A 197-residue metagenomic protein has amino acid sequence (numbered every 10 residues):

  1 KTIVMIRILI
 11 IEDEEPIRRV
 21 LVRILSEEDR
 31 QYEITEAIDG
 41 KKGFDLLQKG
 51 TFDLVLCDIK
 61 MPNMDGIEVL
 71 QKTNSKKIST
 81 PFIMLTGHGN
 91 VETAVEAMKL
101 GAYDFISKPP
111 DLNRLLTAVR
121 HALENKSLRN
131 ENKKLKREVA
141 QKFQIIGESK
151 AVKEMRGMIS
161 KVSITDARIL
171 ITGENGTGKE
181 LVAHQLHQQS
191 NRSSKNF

Functional and structural regions predicted by a protein language model:
E15-T35: Two-component/phosphorelay signaling modules centered on CheY-like receiver
E36-D45, G66-E68: Helix N-cap/capping motif at the beta->alpha junctions
G50-L56: Active-site beta3 strand of CheY-like receiver
D58, T86: Active-site residues of response regulator receiver
M61: Receiver (REC) domain active-site loop signature in two-component systems and cognate sites in sensor histidine kinases
P110, M158-F197: Conserved post-Walker A coupling segment in P-loop NTPases
N113-E174: Flexible nucleotide-interacting loop at or near the entrance of a catalytic core
